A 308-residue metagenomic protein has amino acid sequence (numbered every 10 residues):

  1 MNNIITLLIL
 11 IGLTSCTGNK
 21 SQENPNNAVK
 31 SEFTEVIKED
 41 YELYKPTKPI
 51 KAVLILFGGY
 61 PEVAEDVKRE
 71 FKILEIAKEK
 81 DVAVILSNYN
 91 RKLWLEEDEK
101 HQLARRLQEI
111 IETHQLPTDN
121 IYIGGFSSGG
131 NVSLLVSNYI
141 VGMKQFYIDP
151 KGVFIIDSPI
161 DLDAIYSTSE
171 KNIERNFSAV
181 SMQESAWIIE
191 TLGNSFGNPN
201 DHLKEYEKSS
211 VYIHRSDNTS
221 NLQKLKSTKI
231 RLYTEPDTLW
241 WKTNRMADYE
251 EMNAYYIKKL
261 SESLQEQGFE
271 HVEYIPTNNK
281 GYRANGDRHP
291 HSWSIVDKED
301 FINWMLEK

Functional and structural regions predicted by a protein language model:
I4-L13: Sec-dependent N-terminal signal peptides
C16-A52: A domain-start/cap signature at the N-terminus of enzymes
I50-Y60: Short beta-strand element of the alpha/beta-hydrolase
D66-I85: Short amphipathic alpha-helix adjacent to the substrate-entry channel of hydrolases
W94-Q115: Alpha/beta-hydrolase active-site loop
E112-T113, D119-N176: Primarily recognizes the serine-hydrolase "nucleophile elbow" in alpha/beta-hydrolase and SGNH/GDSL folds
N194-Y274: Serine-hydrolase catalytic core
D287-K308: Catalytic active-site module of serine/aspartate enzymes centered on a nucleophile-bearing elbow/loop
